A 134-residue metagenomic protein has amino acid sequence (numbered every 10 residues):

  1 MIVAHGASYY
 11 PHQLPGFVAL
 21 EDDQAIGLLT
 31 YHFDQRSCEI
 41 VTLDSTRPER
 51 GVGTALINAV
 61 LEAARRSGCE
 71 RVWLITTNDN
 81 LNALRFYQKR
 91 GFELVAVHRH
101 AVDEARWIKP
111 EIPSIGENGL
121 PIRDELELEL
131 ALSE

Functional and structural regions predicted by a protein language model:
M1-R50, T54-N58, A131-L132: Acetyl-CoA-dependent GNAT
A4-G6, E111-G119: Short, P/G- and charge-enriched loop/turn segments at secondary-structure junctions
V60, I108-P113: Short acidic (Asp/Glu) patches
A64-T76: Conserved GNAT acetyl-CoA-binding A-motif
L74-A83, V95-W107: Conserved beta-strand-loop-alpha-helix junction that forms the acyl-donor binding cleft
Y87, F92: Conserved active-site tyrosine of GNAT-family acetyltransferases
N118-E134: Glyoxalase I/VOC metalloenzyme domain signal
